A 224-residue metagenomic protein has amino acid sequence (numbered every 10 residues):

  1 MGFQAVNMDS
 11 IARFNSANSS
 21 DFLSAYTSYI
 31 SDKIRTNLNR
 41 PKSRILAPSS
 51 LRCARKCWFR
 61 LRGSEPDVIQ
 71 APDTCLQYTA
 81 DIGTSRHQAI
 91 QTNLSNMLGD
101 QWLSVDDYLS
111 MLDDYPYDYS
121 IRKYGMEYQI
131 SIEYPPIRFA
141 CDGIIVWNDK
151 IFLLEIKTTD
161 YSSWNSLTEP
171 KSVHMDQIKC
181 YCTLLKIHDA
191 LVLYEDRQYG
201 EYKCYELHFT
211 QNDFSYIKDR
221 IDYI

Functional and structural regions predicted by a protein language model:
M1-L153, D160, S166: Metal-dependent nuclease catalytic cores that hydrolyze phosphodiester bonds in DNA/RNA, characterized by
S10, S166-K171, C180, L184-I224: Metal-dependent nuclease catalytic regions and adjoining charged, substrate-binding loops involved in nucleic-acid end
S85, A89, D176-C180, L184: Short amphipathic alpha-helical face segments that pack within enzyme cores and frequently flank/anchor catalytic
P135-P136, P170-M175: Short, glycine/acidic-rich beta->alpha junctions
E155-T158, Y194: Residue-level recognition of conserved beta-strand positions in structured domain cores
